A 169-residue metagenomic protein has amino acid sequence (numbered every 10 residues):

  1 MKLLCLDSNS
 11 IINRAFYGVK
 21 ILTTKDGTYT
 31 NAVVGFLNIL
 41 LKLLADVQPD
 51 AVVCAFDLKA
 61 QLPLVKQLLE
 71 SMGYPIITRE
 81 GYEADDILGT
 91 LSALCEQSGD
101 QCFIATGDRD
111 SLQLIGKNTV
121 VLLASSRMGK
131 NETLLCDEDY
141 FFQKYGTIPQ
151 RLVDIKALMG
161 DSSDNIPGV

Functional and structural regions predicted by a protein language model:
M1-V53, D57: Non-catalytic, usually N-terminal nucleic-acid engagement modules in DNA/RNA processing proteins
T23, K59-V169: Extended two-metal-dependent nuclease catalytic cores across DNA- and RNA-processing enzymes
